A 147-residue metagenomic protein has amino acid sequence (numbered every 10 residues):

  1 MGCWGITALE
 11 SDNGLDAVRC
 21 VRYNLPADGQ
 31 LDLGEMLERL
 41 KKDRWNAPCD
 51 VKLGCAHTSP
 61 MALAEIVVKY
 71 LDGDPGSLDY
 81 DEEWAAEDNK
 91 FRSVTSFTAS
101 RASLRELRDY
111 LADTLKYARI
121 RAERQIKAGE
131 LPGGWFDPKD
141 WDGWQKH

Functional and structural regions predicted by a protein language model:
M1-Y23: Short, extreme N-terminal segment that most often corresponds to the first beta-strand
E10, K52-S59: Helix-start/N-cap signature of alpha-helical segments
N24, D43, K69-G73: Residue-level signature of the C-terminal ends
P26-K52: Short amphipathic alpha-helical segments and their helix-coil junctions
H57-D72: Short, hydrophobic/amphipathic alpha-helical patches that form generic packing surfaces within helical domains
K69-E83: Short, solvent-exposed secondary-structure capping/transition elements
Y80-R124: Charged interaction scaffolds used for protein-protein
Y110-H147: Eukaryote-biased recognition of C-terminal alpha-helical segments
